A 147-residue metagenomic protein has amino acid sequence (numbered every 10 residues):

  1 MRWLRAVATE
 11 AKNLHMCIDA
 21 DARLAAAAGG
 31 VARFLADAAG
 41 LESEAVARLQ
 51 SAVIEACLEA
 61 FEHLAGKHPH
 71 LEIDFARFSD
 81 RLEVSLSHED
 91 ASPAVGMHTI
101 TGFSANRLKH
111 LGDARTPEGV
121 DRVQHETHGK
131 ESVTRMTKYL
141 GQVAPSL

Functional and structural regions predicted by a protein language model:
M1-R2, R33: Intrinsic-disorder/low-complexity peptide segments enriched for small residues
R2-H15, A60-L147: Conserved beta-strand-loop-beta-strand hairpin that lines the nucleotide-binding pocket of ATP/GTP-utilizing enzymes
E10-S43: Helix-loop-beta hinge of the Bergerat
A27-V31, A52, F103: Long, highly charged amphipathic alpha-helices
A38-A39, C57, G96-M97: Alpha-helix boundary/interfacial micro-motifs
S43-H68: Conserved ATP-binding N-box helix of the HATPase_c
